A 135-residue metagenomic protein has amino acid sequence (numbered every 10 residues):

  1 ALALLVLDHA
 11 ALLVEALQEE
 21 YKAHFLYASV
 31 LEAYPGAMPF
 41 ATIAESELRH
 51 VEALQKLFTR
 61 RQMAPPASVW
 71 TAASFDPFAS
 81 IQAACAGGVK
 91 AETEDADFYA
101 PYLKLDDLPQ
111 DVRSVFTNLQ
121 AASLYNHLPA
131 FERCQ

Functional and structural regions predicted by a protein language model:
A1-Q135: All-alpha RGS (Regulator of G-protein Signaling) helical domain and cognate RGS-like helical scaffolds
